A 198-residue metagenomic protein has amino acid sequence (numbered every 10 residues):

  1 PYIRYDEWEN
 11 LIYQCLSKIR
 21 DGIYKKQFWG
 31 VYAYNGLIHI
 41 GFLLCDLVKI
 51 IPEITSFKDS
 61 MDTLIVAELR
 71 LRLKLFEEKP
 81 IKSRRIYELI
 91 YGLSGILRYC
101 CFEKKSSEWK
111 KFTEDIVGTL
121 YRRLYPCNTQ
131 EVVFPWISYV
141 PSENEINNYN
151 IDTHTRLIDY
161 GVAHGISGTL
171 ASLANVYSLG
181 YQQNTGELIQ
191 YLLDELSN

Functional and structural regions predicted by a protein language model:
P1-I3, H39-I54, G95-E108, G168-Q182: Well-ordered alpha-helical scaffold segments within catalytic/enzyme domains
Y2-I54: Post-signal peptide N-terminal segment of secreted/secretory-pathway proteins
R4-W8, W29, E53-K58, K82-R85 (+2 more regions): Residue-level recognition of alpha-helical structural elements
E9-Q27, D59-P80, F112-V133, V140-N148 (+1 more regions): Long, well-ordered core segments of solenoidal/helical folds
R20-I38, E78-I90, N150-S167: Solvent-exposed loop and edge beta-strand segments that line ligand/cofactor-binding and catalytic clefts
G41-Y87, L93-S94, Y99-E103: Long, mid-chain structured domain cores
E88-L89, G95-R98, S106-A171, G186: Mature, well-folded catalytic/scaffold domains that follow N-terminal targeting or propeptide regions
H164-N198: Acidic, glycine-rich loop-and-beta core segments that form the ion-binding/anion-interacting portion of active sites
